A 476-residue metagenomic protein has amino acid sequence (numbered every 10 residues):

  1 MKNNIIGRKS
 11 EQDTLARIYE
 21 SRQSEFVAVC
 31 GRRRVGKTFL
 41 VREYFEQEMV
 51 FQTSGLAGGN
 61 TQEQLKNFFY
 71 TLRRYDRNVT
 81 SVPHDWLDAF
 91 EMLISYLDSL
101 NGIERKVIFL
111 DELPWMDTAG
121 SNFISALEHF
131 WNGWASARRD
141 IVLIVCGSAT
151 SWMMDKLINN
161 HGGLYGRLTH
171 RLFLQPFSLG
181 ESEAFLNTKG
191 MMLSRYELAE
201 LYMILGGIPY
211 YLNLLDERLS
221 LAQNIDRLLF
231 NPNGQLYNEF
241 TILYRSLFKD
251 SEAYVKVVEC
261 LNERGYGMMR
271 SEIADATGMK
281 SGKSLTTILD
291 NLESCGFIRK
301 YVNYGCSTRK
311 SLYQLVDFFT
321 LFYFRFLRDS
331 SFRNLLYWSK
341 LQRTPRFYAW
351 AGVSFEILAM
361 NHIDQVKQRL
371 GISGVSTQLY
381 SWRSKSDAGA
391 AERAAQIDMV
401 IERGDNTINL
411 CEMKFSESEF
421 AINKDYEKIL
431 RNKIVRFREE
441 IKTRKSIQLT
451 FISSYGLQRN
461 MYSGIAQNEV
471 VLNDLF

Functional and structural regions predicted by a protein language model:
M1-P345, L449: Phosphate-binding site recognition
Y304-C306, S311-F476: A cross-kingdom feature that marks ATP-driven nucleic-acid transaction machinery
